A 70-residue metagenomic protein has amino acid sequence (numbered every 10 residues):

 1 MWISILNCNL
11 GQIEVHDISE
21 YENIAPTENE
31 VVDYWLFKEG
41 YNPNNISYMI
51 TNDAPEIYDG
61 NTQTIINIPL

Functional and structural regions predicted by a protein language model:
M1-Y34: N-terminal acidic leader/helix
D33-L70: Short, mixed-charge low-complexity intrinsically disordered segments
